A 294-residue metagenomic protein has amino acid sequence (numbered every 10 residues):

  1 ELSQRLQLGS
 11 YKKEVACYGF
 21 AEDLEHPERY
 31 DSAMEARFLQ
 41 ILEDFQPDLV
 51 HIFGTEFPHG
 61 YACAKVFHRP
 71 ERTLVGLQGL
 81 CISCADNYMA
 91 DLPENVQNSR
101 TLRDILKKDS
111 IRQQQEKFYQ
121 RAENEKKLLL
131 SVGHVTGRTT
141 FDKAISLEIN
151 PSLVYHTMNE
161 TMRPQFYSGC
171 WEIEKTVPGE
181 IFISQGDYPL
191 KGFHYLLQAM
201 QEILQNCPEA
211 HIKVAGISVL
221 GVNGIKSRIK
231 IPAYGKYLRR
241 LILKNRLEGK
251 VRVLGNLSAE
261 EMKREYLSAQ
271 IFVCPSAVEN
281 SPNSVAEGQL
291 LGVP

Functional and structural regions predicted by a protein language model:
L42, R264-A269: Short alpha-helical donor nucleotide-sugar binding micro-motif in glycosyltransferases
C81, Q97-H134, E148: Membrane-proximal helix-turn-helix segments that form the acceptor-binding/catalytic region of lipid-linked
L147, T161-P178, R264: Acidic anion/phosphate-binding donor-loop and adjacent secondary structure in glycosyltransferase catalytic cores
E172-K191, L197-L204, I212-A215: Conserved donor-binding/catalytic core segment of Leloir-type glycosyltransferases
K226-E260: Nucleotide-activated donor-binding/catalytic signature segment of Leloir-type glycosyltransferases, i.e., the conserved
K263, P282-L290: Short alpha-helical segment that forms part of, or immediately flanks, the ligand-binding pocket in carbohydrate-active
F272-V273: A short hydrophobic beta-strand element within the catalytic core of glycosyltransferases that build diverse glycans
A277: Aromatic "clamp/platform" in nucleotide-sugar-dependent glycosyltransferases that forms part of the donor/acceptor
